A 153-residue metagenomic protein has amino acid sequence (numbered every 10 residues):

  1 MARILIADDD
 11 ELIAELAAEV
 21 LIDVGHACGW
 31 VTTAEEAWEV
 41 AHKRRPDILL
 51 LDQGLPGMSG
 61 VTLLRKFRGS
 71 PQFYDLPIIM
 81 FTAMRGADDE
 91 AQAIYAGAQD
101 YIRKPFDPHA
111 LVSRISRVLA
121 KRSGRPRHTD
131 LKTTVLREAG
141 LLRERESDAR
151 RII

Functional and structural regions predicted by a protein language model:
E15-D23: Charged docking surfaces used in two-component/phosphorelay signaling
G25-T32, V40: Short hydrophobic/Thr-rich beta-strand motif most characteristic of the beta2 strand and flanking loop of CheY-like
T33-E36, S59-R65: Acidic catalytic/metal-coordinating carboxylates
R44-L50, L55: Active-site beta3 strand of CheY-like receiver
T62, R85-D100, S113: Alpha4 helix (beta4-alpha4-beta5 surface) of REC/receiver domains from two-component response regulators
F106-S116: C-terminal output helix
R122-I153: CheY-like receiver
